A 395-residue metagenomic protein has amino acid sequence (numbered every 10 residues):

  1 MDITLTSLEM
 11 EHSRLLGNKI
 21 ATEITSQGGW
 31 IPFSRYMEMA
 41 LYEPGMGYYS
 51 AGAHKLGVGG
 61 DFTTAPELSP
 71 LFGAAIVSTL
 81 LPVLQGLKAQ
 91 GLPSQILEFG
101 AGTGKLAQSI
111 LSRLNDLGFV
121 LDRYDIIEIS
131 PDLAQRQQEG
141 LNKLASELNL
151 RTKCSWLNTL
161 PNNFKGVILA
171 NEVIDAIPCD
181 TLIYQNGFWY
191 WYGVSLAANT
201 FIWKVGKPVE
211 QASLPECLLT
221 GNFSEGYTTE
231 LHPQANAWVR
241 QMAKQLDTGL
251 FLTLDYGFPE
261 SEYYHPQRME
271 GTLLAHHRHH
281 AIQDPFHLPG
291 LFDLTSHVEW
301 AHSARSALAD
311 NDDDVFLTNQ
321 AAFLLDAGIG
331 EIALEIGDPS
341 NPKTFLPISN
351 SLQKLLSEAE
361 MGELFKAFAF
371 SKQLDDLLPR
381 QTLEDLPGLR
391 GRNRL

Functional and structural regions predicted by a protein language model:
M1-F99, T103-K165, I336, N350-L395: Rossmann-like AdoMet
A40, I168, S303: A residue-level signal for conserved active-site and pocket-lining positions in enzyme catalytic cores
Y49, A176-C179, E262, L377-P379: Short helix/loop capping segments that flank catalytic or ligand/cofactor-binding pockets
F72, I168, D255: Conserved RecA-like P-loop NTPase ATPase core
P131, I174, F258: Short, glycine/acidic-enriched loop or turn micro-motifs at the edges of active sites
A134, K165, I177-P178, S261: Conserved protein kinase catalytic core
V167-E216, P266-H276: A mobile, often basic/glycine-rich helix-loop segment that functions as the active-site lid/recognition loop
L214-L395: Long, Lys/Arg- and hydrophobic-enriched amphipathic alpha-helices
